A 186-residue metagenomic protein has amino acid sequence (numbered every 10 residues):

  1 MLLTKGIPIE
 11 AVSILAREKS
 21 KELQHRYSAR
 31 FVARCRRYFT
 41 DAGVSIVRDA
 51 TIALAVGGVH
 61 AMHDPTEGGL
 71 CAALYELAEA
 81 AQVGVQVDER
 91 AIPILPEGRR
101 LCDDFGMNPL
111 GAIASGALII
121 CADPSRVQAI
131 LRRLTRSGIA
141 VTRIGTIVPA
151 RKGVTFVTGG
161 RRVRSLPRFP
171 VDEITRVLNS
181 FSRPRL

Functional and structural regions predicted by a protein language model:
M1-R37, R183: Phosphate/diphosphate-binding glycine-rich loops and adjacent basic-rich segments that engage nucleotide
L2-K5, I113, C121, G145: Short beta-strand segments
I7, V12-A16, A73-Y75, R132 (+1 more regions): Short acidic, glycine/serine/threonine-rich loops at helix termini
R37-A114: Active-site-proximal betaalpha loop/short-helix elements that scaffold phosphoryl/nucleotidyl transfer chemistry
P65-T66, G84-P93, G111-I113, L131-T158: Beta-strand->loop->alpha-helix junctions that form or flank phosphate-binding loops in nucleotide-handling enzymes
A117: Conserved glycine-rich beta-strand-loop-beta hairpin in the small C-terminal domain of fold type I
A122-V127: Helix N-cap motif at beta-to-alpha junctions
S137-L186: Acidic, Ser/Thr/Pro-rich beta/coil linker or hinge segments at domain junctions
